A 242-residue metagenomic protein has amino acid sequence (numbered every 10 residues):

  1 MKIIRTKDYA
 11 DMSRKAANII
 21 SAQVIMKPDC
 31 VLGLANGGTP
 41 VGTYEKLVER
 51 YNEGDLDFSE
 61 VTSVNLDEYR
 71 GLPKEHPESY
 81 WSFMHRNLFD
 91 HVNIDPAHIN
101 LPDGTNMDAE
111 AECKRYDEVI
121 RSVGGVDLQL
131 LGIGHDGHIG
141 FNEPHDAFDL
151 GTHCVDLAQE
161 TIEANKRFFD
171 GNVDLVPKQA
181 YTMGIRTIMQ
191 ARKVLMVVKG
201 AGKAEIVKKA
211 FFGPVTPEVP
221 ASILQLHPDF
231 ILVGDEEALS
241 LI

Functional and structural regions predicted by a protein language model:
M1-L32: N-terminal glycine-/serine-/threonine-rich phosphate-binding loop
M26-N52: Glycine-rich N-terminal segment of FAD-binding domains in flavoprotein oxidoreductases, spanning the beta-loop-helix
G33-G37, N65, P102-D103, L130-I133 (+2 more regions): Short beta-strand segments
E45-D57, Y80, P144-H153, G213-V215: A glycine- and small-aliphatic-rich helix-loop capping segment at beta-alpha/alpha-beta transitions that lines
L56-Q129: Ligand-binding beta-strand-loop-alpha-helix segment within the catalytic cores of soluble metabolic enzymes
G124-F148: Glycine-rich phosphate-binding loop
G140-I185: Class I SAM-dependent methyltransferase SAM-binding "motif I" and its flanking Rossmann-like core
M183-R186, Q190-I242: ATP/nucleoside-binding phosphotransfer catalytic cores, i.e., glycine-rich phosphate-binding loops
